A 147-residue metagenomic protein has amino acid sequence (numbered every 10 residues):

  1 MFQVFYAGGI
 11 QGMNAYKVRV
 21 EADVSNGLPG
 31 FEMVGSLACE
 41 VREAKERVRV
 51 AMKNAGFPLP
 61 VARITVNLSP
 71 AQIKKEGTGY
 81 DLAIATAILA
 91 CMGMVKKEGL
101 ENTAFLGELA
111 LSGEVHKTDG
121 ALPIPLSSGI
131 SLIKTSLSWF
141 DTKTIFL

Functional and structural regions predicted by a protein language model:
M1-L147: Peripheral, non-AAA+ core regions of ATP-driven protein-machinery
